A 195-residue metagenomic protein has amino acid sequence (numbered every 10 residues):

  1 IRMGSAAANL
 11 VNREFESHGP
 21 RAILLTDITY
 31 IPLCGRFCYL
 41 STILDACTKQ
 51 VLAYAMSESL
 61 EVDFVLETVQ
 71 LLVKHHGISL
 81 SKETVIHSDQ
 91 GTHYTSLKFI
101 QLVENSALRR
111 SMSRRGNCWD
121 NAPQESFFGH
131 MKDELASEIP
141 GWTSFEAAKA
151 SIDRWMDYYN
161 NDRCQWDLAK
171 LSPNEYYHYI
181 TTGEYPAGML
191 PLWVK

Functional and structural regions predicted by a protein language model:
I1-G19, N117, N174-T182: Basic, flexible linker segments flanking DNA-binding modules in nucleic acid-interacting mobile-element proteins
I1-R2, S88-Q90, S96-L97, M112-D133 (+2 more regions): RNase H-like two-metal-ion nuclease catalytic core shared by retroviral integrases and related mobile-element nucleases
V11, D27, I43, K49 (+9 more regions): Mobile genetic element proteins and their domesticated derivatives, centered on retroelements and DNA transposons
R13-L52, E58-L60: An active-site-proximal beta-strand-loop segment
R36, A55-S79: Active-site beta-loop-alpha junctions of metal-dependent nucleic acid enzymes, especially the RNase H-like/DDE
Q50-Y54, R110-S113, S137-E138: Short small-residue beta-strand/loop micro-motif enriched in glycine and branched aliphatics
L72, K98, L102-S106: Alpha-helical structural signal in soluble globular domains
E104-L108, H130-K195: C-terminal domain-tail junction helix/linker
